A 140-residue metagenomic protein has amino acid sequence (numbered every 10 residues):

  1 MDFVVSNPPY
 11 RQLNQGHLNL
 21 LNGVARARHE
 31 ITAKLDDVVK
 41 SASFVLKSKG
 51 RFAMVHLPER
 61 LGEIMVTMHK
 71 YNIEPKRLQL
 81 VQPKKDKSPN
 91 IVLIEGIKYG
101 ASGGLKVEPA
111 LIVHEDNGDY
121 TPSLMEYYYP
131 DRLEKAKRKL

Functional and structural regions predicted by a protein language model:
M1-F3, P8-D37: Mobile active-site "lid"/loop adjacent to the S-adenosyl-L-methionine
V4, L13, K84, H114-D116 (+1 more regions): Surface-exposed loop/turn and secondary-structure junction residues enriched for glycine/proline
P9, G23, E30, L80 (+2 more regions): Residue-level preference for alpha-helix termini and adjacent loops
R11, Y71, Y99: Phosphate/oxyanion-binding loops and surfaces in catalytic or ligand/nucleic-acid-binding neighborhoods
I31-P83, K87-P89, L93: Conserved Class I SAM-dependent methyltransferase catalytic core
S88-L140: SAM/dcSAM-binding transferase cores
